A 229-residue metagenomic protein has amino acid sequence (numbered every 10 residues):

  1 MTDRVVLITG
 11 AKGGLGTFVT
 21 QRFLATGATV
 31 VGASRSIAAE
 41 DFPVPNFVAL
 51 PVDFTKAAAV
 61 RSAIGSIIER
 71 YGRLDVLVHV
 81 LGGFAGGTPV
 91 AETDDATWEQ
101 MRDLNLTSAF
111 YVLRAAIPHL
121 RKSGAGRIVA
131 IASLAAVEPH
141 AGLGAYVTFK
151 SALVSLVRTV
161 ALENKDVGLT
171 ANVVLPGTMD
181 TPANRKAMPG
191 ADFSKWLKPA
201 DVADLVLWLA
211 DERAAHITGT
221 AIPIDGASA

Functional and structural regions predicted by a protein language model:
K12: Conserved glycine-rich cofactor-binding loop
V44-A58: Rossmann-fold cofactor-recognition segment
R61, F84-E99, K122, G142-A145 (+1 more regions): Conserved mid-core segment of classical short-chain dehydrogenase/reductases
A91-F110, I128-V129, L153: Catalytic Tyr-X3-Lys loop
L113, F149, V157: Active-site helix of classical SDR
P118, L162-E163, A215: Alpha-helical segment proximal to the catalytic Tyr-Lys
S133: Residue(s) in the substrate-gating loop at a strand-loop-helix junction that position the organic substrate next
D166-L169, V173-V174, T181, A191-S228: C-terminal helical subdomain
